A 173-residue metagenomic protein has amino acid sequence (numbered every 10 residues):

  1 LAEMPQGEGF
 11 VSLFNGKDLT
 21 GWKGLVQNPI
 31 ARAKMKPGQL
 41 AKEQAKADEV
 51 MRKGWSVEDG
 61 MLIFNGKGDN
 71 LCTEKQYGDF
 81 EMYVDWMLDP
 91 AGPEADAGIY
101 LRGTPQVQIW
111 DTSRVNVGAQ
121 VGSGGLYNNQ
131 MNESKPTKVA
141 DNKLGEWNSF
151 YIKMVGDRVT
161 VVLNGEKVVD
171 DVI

Functional and structural regions predicted by a protein language model:
L1-I173: Carbohydrate-interacting regions of secretory-pathway proteins
